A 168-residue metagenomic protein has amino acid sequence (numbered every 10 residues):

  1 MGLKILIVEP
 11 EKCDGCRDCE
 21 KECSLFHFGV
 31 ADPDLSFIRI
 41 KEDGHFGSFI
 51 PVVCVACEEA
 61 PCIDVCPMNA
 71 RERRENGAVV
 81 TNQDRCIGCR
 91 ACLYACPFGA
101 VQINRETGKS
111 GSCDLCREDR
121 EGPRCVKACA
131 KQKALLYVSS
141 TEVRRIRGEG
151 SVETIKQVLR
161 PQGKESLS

Functional and structural regions predicted by a protein language model:
M1-R73: Long, charged N-terminal interaction/targeting segments
G2-L3, L35-S36, E42-I63, D84-S168: Flanking helices and flexible, charged tails adjoining ferredoxin-like Fe-S electron-transfer domains in multi-subunit
E9, T81-N82: Thr-Gly-centered strand-to-loop micro-motif
E72-V80: Mid-length scaffold segments of soluble, non-membrane domains
